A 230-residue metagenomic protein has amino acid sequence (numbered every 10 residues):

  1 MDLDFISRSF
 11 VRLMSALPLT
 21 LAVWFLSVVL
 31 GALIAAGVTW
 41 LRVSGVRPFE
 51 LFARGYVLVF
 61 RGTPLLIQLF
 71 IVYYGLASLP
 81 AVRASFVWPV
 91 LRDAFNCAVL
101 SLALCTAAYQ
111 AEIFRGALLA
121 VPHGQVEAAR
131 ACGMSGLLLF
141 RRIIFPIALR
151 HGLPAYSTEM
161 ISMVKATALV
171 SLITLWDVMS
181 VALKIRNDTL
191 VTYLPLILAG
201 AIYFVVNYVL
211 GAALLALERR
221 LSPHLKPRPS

Functional and structural regions predicted by a protein language model:
M1-S230: Transmembrane alpha-helices and adjacent helix-loop boundaries
